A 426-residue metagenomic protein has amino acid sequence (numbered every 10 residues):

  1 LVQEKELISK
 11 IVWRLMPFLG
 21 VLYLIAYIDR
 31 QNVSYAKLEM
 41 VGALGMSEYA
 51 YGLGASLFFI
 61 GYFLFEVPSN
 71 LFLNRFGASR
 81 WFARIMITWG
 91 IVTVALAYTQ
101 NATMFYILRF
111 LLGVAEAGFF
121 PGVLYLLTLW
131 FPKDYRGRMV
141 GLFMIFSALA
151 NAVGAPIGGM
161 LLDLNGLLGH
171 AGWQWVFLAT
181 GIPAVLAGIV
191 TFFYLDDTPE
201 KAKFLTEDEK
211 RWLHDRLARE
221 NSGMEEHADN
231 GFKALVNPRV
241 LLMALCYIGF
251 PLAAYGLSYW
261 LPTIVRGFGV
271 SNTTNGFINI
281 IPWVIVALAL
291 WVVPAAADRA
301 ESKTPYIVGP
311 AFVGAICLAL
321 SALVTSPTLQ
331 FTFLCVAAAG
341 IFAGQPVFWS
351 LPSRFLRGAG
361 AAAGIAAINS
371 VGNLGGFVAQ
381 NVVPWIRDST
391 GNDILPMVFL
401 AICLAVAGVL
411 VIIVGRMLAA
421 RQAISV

Functional and structural regions predicted by a protein language model:
R14-E48, L64, G154-G158, L257-P262 (+1 more regions): Extracytoplasmic
V33-S34, K233-L290, Q345, W349 (+1 more regions): Extracytoplasmic gate region of multi-pass secondary transporters
G45, G77, Y98-M104, A115 (+3 more regions): Helix-breaking motifs and short loop linkers at transmembrane-helix boundaries and internal kinks in secondary membrane
L64-T103: Conserved MFS/SLC helix-loop-helix module at the cytosolic interface between two early adjacent transmembrane helices
F65-G77, A289-S302, R387: Helix-to-loop junctions at the C-terminal end of transmembrane segments in multipass secondary transporters
L108-I145: Cytoplasmic helix-loop-helix junction between adjacent transmembrane helices in 12-TM secondary transporters
G137-L162, P183-A184, N369-A379: Glycine-rich segments within core transmembrane alpha-helices of 12-TM secondary carriers
K303-L351: C-terminal transmembrane helical hairpin of 12-TM major facilitator-type secondary transporters
